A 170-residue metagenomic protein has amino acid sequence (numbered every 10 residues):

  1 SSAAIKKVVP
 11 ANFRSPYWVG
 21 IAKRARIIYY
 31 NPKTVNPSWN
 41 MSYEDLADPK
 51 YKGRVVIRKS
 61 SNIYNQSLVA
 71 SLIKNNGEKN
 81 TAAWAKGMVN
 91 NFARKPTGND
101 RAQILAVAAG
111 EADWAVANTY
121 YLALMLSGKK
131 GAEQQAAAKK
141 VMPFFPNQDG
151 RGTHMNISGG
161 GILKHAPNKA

Functional and structural regions predicted by a protein language model:
S1-A3, W18-V19, E44-A47, A132-H154 (+1 more regions): Short beta-strand->loop
S1-Y30, E44, V56: A structural signal for short loop-to-beta-strand junctions that line the ligand-binding cleft of periplasmic/secreted
R24-I27, A70, V141, I157-G160: Small-molecule pocket liners
Y29-T34, N147, N156-N168: A bilobed periplasmic-binding-protein/Venus flytrap-type ligand-binding module shared by bacterial periplasmic
K33-M41, K74-A82, A166-A170: Short helix-loop capping/hinge motifs at secondary-structure junctions, enriched in acidic/polar residues
E44-I63, S71-I73: Short loop->beta-strand "edge-of-pocket" segments that line small-molecule binding or catalytic clefts across diverse
S60, Y64-S67, S71-P146: Ligand-binding pocket segment of bilobal, Venus flytrap-like solute-binding proteins
A83-W84, N118, I157-S158, P167-A170: Short amphipathic alpha-helical coupling segments at ligand-binding clamshell hinges and other catalytic/signaling
